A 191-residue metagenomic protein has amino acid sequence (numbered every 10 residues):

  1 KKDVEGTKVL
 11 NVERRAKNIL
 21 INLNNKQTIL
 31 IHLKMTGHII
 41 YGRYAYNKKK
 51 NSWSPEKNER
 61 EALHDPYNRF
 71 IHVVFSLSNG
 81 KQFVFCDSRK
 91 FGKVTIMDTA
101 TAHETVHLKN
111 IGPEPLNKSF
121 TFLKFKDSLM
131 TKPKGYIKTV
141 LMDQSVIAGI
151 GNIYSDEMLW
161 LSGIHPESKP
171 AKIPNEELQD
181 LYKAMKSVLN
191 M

Functional and structural regions predicted by a protein language model:
K1-D3, K8-E13, I39, K124 (+1 more regions): Basic, nucleic-acid-binding surfaces and adjacent catalytic neighborhoods in DNA/RNA-processing proteins
K1-Q27, L33, K50, S76 (+1 more regions): Extended, highly charged segments
I29-A148, Y154-S155, L159-W160: Phosphate/anion-contacting hairpin/loop surfaces
